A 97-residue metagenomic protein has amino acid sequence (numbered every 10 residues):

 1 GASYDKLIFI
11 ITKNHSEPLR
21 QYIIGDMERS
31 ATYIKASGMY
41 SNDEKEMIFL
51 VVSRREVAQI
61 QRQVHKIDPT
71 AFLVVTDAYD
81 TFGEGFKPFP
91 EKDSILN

Functional and structural regions predicted by a protein language model:
G1-N97: Positively charged, small/polar-rich N-terminal and surface patches that mediate targeting and assembly and bind
